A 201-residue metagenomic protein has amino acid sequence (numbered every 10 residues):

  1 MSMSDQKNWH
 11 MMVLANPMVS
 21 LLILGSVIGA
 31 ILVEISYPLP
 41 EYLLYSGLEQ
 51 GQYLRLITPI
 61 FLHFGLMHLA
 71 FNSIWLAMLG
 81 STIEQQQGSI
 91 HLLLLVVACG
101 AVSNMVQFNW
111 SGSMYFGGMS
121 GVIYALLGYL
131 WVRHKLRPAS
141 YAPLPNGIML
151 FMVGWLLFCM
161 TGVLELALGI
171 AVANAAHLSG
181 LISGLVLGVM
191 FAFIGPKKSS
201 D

Functional and structural regions predicted by a protein language model:
S2-D201: A detector for small-residue-rich transmembrane helices and their helix-helix packing motifs
